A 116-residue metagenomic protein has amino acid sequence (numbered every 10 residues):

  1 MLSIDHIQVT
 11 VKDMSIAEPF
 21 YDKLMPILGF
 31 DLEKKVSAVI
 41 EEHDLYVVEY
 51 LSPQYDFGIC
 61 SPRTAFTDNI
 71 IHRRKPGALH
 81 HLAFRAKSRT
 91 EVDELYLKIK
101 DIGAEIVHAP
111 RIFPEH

Functional and structural regions predicted by a protein language model:
M1-D5: A short, surface-exposed helix-loop junction/capping segment
Q8-F57: Core segments of cupin and vicinal oxygen chelate
V11-I16, L82-H116: Vicinal oxygen chelate
D22, I71-K75, L97-I99, V107: Surface-exposed beta-strand edges and their flanking turn/coil or helix-capping segments
G29, G77-A78, G103: Glycine-centered flexibility sites
V36, R63, P110-P114: Short, well-ordered turn and helix-capping elements at secondary-structure junctions
I40-A86, E94: Long, continuous compositionally biased terminal/linker segments
